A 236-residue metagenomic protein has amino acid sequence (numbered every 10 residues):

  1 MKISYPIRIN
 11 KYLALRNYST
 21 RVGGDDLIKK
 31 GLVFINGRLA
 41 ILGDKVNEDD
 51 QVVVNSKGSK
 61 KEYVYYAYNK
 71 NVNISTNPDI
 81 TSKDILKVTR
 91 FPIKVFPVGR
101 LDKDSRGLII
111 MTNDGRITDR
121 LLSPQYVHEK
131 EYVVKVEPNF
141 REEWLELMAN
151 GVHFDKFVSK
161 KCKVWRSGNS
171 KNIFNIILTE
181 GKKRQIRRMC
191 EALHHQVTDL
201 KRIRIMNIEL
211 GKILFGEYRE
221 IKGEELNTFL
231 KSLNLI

Functional and structural regions predicted by a protein language model:
K2-I236: Basic, flexible Lys/Arg- and Gly-enriched helix-loop patches that mediate nucleic-acid binding at interfaces with rRNA
